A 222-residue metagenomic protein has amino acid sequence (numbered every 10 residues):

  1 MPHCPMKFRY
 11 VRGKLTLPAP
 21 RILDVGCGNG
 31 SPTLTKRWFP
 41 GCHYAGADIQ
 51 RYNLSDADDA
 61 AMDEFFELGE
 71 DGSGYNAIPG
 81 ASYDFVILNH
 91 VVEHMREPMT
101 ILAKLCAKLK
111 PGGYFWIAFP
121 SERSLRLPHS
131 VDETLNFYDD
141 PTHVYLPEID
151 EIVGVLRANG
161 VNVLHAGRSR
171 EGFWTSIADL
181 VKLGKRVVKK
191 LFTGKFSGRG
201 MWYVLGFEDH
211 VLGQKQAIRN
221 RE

Functional and structural regions predicted by a protein language model:
M1-A81, F85-I87, M99-L102, G167-S169 (+3 more regions): Conserved N-terminal segment of class I S-adenosyl-L-methionine
P2-P5, F85, R96-L105, Y114-R221: S-adenosyl-L-methionine-dependent methyltransferase catalytic module, highlighting the catalytic core
N89-H94: Short catalytic micro-motifs in class I SAM-dependent methyltransferases
